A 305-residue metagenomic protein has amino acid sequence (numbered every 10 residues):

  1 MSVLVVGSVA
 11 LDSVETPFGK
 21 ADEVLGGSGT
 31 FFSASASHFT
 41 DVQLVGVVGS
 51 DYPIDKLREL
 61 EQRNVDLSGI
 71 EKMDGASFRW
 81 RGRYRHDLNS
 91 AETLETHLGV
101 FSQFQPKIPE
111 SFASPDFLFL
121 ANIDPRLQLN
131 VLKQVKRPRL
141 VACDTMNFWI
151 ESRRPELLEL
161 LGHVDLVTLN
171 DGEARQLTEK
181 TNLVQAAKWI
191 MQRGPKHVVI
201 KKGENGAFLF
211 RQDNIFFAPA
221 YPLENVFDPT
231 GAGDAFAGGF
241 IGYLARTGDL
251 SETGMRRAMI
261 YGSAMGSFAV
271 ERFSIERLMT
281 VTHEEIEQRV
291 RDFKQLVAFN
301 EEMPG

Functional and structural regions predicted by a protein language model:
M1-L4: Extreme N-terminal starter segment of soluble prokaryotic enzymes
L11-E23, H38-L120, L132-P138, E287-G305: Conserved N-terminal subdomain of the carbohydrate kinase-like
S33-V42, Y243-A245: Alpha-helix C-terminal capping segments
A34, W80-R83, G206-F210: Short beta-strand scaffold segments in enzyme catalytic cores
A36, N170, G233: Short, conserved phosphate/pyrophosphate- and ester-handling motifs at nucleotide-, phospho-/glycolipid
K56, L127-Q134, P155-E159: A short acidic, amphipathic alpha-helical/loop segment
P138-L140, N147-F217: Conserved phosphate/ATP/ADP-binding segment of small-molecule kinases
L183-G305: Conserved phosphate-binding/catalytic region of the ribokinase-like
